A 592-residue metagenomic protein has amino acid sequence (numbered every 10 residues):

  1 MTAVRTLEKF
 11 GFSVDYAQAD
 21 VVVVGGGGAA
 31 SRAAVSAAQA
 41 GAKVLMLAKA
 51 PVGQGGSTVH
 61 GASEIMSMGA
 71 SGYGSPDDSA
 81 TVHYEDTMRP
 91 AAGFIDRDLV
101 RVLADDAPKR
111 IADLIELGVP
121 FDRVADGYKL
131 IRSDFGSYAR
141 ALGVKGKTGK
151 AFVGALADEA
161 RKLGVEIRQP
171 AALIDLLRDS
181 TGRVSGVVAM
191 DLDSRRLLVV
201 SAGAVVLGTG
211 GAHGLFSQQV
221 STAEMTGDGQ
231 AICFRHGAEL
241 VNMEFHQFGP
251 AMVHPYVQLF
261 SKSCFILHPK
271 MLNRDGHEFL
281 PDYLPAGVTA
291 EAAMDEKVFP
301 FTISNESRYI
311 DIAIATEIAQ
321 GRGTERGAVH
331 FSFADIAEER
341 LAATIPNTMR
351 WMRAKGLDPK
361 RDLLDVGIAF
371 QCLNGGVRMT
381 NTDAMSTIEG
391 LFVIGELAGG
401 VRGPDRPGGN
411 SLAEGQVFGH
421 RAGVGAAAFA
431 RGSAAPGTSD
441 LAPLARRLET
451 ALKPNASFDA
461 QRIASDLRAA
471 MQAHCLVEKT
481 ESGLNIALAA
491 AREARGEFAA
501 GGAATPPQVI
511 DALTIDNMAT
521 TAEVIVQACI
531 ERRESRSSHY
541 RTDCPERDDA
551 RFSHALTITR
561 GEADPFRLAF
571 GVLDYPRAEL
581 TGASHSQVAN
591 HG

Functional and structural regions predicted by a protein language model:
T2-A17, G28, S36, A40 (+10 more regions): Glycine- and aromatic-enriched mobile tails/lids
Y16-A19, S194-A204, T387-I388: Core beta-strand elements of the Rossmann-like FAD/NAD(P) dinucleotide-binding domain in flavoenzyme oxidoreductases
K43-A48, N242: Short beta-strand "acidic-cap" motif of Rossmann-like dinucleotide-binding folds
A50-E85, P250, S261-S263: Conserved N-terminal glycine-rich FAD pyrophosphate-binding loop of Rossmann-like flavoproteins
Q54, R110-R196, G208, S217 (+2 more regions): Conserved redox-cofactor binding core of oxidoreductases
D86-D113: Dinucleotide-binding Rossmann-like beta1-alpha1 core, especially the glycine-rich loop that anchors the ADP
A204-Q258, D405, G409-G425: Glycine-rich loop(s) and the adjacent beta-strand/alpha-helix scaffold that form part
I232, A238-L357, Q416, G425-R431: An anion/pyrophosphate-binding glycine-rich loop and adjacent beta-alpha core in soluble alpha-beta enzymes
